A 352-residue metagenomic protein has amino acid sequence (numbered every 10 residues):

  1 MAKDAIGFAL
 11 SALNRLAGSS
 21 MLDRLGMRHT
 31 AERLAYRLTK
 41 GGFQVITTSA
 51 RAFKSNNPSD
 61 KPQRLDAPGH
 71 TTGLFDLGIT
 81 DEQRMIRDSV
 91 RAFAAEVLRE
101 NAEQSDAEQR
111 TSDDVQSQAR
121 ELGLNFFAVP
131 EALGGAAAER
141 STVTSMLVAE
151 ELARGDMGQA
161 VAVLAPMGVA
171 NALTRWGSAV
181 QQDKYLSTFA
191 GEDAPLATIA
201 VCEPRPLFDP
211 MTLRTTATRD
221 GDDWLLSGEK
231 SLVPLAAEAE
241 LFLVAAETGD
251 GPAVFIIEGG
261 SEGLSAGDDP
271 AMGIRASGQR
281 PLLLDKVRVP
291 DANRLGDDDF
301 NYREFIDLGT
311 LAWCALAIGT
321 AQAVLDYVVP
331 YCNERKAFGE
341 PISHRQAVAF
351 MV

Functional and structural regions predicted by a protein language model:
M1-G73, G78, E82, I86-D88: Extended, charge-enriched "interface" segments that sit outside catalytic cores
S59-Q63, R91, E121-D193, L235-L241: Internal helix-loop-helix
I79, A266-M351: Glycine-rich beta->alpha junctions and the first turn(s) of the following alpha-helix
Q83, A94, V148, S178 (+6 more regions): Buried hydrophobic positions in well-ordered alpha/beta secondary-structure cores of metabolic enzymes
A138-L147, F208-T212, L283, R288-V289: Structural signature of FAD isoalloxazine-binding scaffolds in flavoprotein oxidoreductases
E192-E203: A short, Trp-centered hydrophobic/proline-enriched beta-strand micro-motif
T215-T218: A structural signal for short hydrophobic beta-strand segments in well-ordered beta-sheet cores
S227-G267: A short core secondary-structure module
